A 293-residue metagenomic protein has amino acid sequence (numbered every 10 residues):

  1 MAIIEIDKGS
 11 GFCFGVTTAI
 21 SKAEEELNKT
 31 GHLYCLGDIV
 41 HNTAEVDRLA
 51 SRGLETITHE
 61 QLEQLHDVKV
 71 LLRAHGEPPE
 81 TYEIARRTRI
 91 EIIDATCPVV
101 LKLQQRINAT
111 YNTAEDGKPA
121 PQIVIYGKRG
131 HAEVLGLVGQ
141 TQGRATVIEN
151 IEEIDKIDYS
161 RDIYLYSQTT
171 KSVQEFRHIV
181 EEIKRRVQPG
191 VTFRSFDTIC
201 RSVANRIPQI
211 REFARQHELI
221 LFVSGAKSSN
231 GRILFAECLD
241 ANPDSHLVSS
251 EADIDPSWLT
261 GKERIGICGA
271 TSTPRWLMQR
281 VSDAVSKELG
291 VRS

Functional and structural regions predicted by a protein language model:
M1-G290: The feature marks the mature, well-folded catalytic cores of soluble enzymes
